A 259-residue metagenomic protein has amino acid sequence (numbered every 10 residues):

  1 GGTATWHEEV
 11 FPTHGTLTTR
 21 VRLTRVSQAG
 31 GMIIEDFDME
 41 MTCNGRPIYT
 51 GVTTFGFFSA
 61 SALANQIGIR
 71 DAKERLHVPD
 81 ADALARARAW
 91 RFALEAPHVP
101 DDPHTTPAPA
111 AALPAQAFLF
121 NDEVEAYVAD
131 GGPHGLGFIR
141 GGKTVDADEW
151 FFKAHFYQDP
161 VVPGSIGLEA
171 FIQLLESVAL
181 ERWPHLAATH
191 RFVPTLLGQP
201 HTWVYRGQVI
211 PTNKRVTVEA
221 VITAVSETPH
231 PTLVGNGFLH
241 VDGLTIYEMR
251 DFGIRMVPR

Functional and structural regions predicted by a protein language model:
G1-T3, L197-W203: Short, structured beta-strand/loop micro-motifs enriched in basic residues and often containing a Trp
H7-T13, V26-D36, E40-R46, V52-V162 (+4 more regions): Non-catalytic linker/capping segments at the edges of enzyme domains
T16, R215: Non-catalytic, regulatory and substrate/membrane-recognition segments associated with hydrolase enzymes
R22-T24: Accessory nucleic-acid engagement/destabilization modules that flank
E123, Y127, Q173-V178: Generic, well-ordered alpha-helical scaffold segments in large soluble proteins
F156-Y157, V161-E176: C-terminal, non-catalytic macromolecule-binding modules
